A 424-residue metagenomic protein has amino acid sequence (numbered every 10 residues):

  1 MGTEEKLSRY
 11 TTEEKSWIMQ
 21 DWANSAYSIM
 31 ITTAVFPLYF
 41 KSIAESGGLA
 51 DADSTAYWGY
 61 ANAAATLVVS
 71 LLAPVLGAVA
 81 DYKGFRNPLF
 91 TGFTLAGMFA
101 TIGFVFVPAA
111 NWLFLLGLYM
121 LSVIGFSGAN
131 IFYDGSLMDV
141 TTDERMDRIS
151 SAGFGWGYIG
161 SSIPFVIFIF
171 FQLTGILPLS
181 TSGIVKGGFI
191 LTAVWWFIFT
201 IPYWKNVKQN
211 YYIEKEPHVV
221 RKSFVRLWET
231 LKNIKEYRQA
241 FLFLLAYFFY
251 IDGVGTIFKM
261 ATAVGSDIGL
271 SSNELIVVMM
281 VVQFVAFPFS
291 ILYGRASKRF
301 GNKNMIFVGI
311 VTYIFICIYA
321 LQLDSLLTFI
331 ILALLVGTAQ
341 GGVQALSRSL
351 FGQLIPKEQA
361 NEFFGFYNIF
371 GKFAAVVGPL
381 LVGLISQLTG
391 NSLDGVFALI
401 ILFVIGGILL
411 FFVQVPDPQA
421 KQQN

Functional and structural regions predicted by a protein language model:
G2-K15, K208-L244: Juxtamembrane intracellular "pre-TM" segments in multi-pass secondary transporters
E5-T66, Q239-I268, L275-V278: Helix-loop boundary and gating motifs at the non-cytosolic
D51-A52, Q172-V194, L384-F403: A membrane-interface helix-boundary motif in multi-pass transporters
L71-F85, P288-N302, S386: Helix-to-loop junctions at the C-terminal end of transmembrane segments in multipass secondary transporters
P88-G103, N304-Y319: Structural signature of the two symmetry-related core transmembrane helices
A100, N111-A129, T328-G342: Hydrophobic core of transmembrane alpha-helices in multi-pass small-molecule transporters, especially MFS/SLC-type
F106, W195-N206, F397-N424: Multi-pass alpha-helical transporter architecture, strongest for 12-TM Major Facilitator/SLC carriers used
S150-F171, N368-G378: Glycine-rich segments within core transmembrane alpha-helices of 12-TM secondary carriers
